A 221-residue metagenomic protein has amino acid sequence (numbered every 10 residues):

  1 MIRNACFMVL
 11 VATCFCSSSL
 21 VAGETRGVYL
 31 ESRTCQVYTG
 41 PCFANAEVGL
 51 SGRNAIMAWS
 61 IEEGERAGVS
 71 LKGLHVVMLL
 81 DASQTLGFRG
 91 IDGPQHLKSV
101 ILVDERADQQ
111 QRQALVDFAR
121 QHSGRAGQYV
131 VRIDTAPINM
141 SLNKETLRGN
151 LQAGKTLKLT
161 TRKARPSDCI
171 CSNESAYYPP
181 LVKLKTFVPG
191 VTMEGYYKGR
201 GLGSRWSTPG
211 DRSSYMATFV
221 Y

Functional and structural regions predicted by a protein language model:
M1-M8: Bacterial N-terminal signal peptides that target proteins for export
M8-S17: Bacterial N-terminal signal peptides
C16, Y29, Q36, K163-R165: Processing junctions and N-termini across compartments
S19-V21: Signal peptide processing junction and immediate N-terminal pro/mature segment of secreted/exported proteins
G23-V100: N-terminal Sec/ER secretory leader and immediately downstream segment of secreted/extracellular precursors
V48, Y215-M216: Surface-exposed extracytoplasmic segments
K98, L102-Y215: Mature, soluble, non-transmembrane domains
